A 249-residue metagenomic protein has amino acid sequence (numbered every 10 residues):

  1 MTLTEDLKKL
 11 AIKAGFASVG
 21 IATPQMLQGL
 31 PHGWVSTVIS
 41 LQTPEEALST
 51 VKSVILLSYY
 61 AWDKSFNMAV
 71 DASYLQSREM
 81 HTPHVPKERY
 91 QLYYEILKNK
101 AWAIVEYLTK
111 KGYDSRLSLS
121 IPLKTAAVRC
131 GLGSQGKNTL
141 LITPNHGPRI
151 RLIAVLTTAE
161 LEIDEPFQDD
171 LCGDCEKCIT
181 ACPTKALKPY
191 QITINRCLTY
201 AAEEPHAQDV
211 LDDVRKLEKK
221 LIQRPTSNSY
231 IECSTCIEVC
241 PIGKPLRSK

Functional and structural regions predicted by a protein language model:
M1-L171, D213, K219-K220, P225-T235 (+1 more regions): Auxiliary alpha/beta "docking" domains used to position bulky ligands
K177-K249: Iron-sulfur cluster-binding cysteine motifs and their immediate structural context in ferredoxin-like electron-transfer
